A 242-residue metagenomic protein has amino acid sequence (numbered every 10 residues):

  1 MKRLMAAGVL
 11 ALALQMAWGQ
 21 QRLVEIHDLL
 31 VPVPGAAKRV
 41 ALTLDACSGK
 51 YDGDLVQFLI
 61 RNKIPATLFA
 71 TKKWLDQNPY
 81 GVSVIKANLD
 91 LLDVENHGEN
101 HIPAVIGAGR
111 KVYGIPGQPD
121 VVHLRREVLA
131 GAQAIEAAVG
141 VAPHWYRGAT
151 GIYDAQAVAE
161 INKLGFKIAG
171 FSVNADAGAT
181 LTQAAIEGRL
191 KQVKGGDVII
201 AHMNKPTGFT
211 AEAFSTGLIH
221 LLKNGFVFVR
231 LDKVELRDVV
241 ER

Functional and structural regions predicted by a protein language model:
K2-T43, S48-Q57, R61, V82 (+3 more regions): N-terminal pre-catalytic segment of deacetylase/amide-hydrolase enzymes
G19, H101, P206: Alpha-helical and His/Cys-centered functional microenvironments
K38-R39, I60-A185, V193-M203: Metal-dependent polysaccharide deacetylase catalytic core of the NodB/CE4 family, i.e., the active-site-bearing domain
Y51, P103, D176, G208 (+1 more regions): Conserved protein kinase catalytic core
D52, L124, V128, I186 (+2 more regions): Aromatic/hydrophobic pocket-lining residues that form the small-molecule binding cavity in soluble enzyme cores
G53-D54, A157-V158, T210-A211, V240: Short glycine-/acidic-enriched loop or helix-start segments at secondary-structure transitions that form or flank
K194-D232: Catalytic grooves of carbohydrate-active enzymes
